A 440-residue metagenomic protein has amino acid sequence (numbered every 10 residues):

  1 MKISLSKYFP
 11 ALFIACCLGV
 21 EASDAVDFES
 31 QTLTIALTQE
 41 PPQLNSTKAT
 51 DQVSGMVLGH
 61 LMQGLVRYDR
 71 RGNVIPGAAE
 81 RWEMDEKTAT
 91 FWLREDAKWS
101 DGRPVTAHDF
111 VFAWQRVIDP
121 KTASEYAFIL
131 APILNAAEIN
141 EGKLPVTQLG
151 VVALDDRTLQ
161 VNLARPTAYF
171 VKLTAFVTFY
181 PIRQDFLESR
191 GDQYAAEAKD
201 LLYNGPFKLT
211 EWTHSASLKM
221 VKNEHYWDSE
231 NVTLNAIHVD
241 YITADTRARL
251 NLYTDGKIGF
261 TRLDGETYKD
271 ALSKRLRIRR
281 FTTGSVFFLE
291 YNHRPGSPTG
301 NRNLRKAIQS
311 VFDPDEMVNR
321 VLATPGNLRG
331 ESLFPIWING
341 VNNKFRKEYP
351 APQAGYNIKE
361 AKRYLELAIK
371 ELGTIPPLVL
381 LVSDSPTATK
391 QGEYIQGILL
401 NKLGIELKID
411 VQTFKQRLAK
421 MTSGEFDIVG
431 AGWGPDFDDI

Functional and structural regions predicted by a protein language model:
A36-K87, L202-Y203: N-terminal lobe/hinge region of extracytoplasmic solute-binding protein
Q39-G55, A78, R103, E125-Y126 (+2 more regions): A structural "hinge/loop" feature
E80-I129, Q160, L252, P298-G300: Aromatic- and charge-enriched surface segment that lines or borders ligand/interaction sites
T106-A113, D156-N162, G205-P206, L234-A236 (+3 more regions): Alpha-helical secondary-structure segments
G142, Q148, V152, R157 (+3 more regions): Gly/Pro-rich hinge or "lid" segments in bacterial periplasmic/extracellular proteins
T210-V221, H238-G296, D315, N319-R320 (+1 more regions): Extracellular/periplasmic solute-recognition and catalytic clefts
H214, K362-P435: Ligand/substrate-recognition segments at binding pockets and active sites
L328-A368, S385-K390: Structural transition elements
